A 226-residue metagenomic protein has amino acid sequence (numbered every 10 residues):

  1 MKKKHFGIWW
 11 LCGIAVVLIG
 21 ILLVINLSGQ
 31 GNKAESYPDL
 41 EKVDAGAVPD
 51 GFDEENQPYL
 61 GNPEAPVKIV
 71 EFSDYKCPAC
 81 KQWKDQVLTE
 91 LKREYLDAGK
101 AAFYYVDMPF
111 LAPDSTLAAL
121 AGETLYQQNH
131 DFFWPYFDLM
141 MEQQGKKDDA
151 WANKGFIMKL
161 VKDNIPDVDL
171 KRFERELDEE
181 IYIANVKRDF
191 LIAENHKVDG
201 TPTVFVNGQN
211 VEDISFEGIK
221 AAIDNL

Functional and structural regions predicted by a protein language model:
M1-D39, F72, L160-L226: C-terminal cap of thioredoxin/glutaredoxin-like
N26-P63, R93: N-terminal, intrinsically disordered, polar/charged segments of Gram-positive cell-envelope systems that serve as
D44, N56, P63-E64, A112 (+2 more regions): Solvent-exposed, flexible loop/coil residues
E54-P58, L88-E90, F190-I192: A generic local structural motif
Q57, V106-P109, G145, E174-L177 (+1 more regions): Conserved short-loop catalytic and cofactor-binding motifs
N62, E71, D85, D213: Conserved strand-loop elements at the edges of beta-sheets that form or border functional pockets
V67-K68: Alpha/beta-hydrolase fold active-site loops
S73-K76, K81-K162, H196-D199: Structural alpha/beta surface segment adjacent to cysteine/selenocysteine redox centers across thiol/disulfide enzymes
